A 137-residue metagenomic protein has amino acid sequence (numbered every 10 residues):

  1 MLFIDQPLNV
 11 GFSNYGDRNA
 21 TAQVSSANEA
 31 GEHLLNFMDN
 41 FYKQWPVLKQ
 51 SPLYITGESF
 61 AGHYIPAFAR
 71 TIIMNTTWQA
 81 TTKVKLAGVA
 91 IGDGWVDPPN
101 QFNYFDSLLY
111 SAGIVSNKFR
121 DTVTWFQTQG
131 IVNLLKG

Functional and structural regions predicted by a protein language model:
L2, Q6-N19, V24, G31 (+1 more regions): Accessory cap/linker subdomain of secreted extracellular hydrolases
D5-P7, S59-G62: Catalytic nucleophile-elbow at a beta strand-turn-alpha helix junction centered on a G-D-S/GDSL motif, marking
Q23-L35, F60-P66: Phosphate/oxyanion-binding active-site loops and adjacent basic polyanion-contact surfaces
E32-S51: Conserved acidic catalytic loop of the alpha/beta-hydrolase fold
Y42, I55, G62-Q79, V89: Short glycine-enriched nucleophile-adjacent loop and the immediately C-terminal alpha-helix near the catalytic center
Q44-Q50, T76-A80, G137: Surface-exposed helix-capping loop/turn segments at secondary-structure junctions
P46-F60, K85: Alpha/beta-hydrolase fold nucleophile elbow
